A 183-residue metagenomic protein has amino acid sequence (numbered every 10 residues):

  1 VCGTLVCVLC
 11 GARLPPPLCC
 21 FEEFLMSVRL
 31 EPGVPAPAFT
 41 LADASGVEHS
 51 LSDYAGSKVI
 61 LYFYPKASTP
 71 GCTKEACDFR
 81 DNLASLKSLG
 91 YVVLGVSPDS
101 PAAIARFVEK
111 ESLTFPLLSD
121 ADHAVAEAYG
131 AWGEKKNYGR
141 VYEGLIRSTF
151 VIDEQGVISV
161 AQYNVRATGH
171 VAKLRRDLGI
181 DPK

Functional and structural regions predicted by a protein language model:
C2, C7-C10, C19-C20: Cysteine-centered motifs
C19-K183: Chalcogenol-based redox active-site neighborhoods
